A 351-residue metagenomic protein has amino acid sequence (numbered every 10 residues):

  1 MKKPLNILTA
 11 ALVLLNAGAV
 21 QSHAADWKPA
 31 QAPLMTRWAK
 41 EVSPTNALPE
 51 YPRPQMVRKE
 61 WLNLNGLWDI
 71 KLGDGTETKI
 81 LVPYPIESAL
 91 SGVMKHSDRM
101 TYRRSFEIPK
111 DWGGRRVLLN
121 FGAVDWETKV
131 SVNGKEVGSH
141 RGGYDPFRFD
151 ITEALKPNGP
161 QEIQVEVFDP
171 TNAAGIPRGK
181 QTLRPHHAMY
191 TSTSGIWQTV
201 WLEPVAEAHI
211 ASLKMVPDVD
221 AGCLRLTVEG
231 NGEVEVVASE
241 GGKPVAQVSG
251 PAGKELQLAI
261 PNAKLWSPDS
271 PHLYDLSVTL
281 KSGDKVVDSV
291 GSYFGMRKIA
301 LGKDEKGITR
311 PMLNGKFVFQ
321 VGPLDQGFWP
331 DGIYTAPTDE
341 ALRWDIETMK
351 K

Functional and structural regions predicted by a protein language model:
M1-T9: Bacterial N-terminal signal peptides that target proteins for export
L15-S22: C-terminal segment of classical bacterial N-terminal signal peptides
A24-W61: N-terminal pre-domain segments of enzymes
K71-G73, S97-H209, N231-E233, G241-K243: Accessory beta-strand-rich segments of carbohydrate-active enzymes
P83-V132, G138-R141, G175, E203 (+5 more regions): Active-site-adjacent substrate/metal-binding segments within catalytic domains of carbohydrate-active enzymes
V132, G222-G250, L256, L276: Beta-strand-rich binding/interaction modules
F149-A154, Q257-P271: Signal that preferentially marks extracellular ectodomain short beta-strand elements of beta-sandwich modules
E162-V165, H272-S282: Short, aromatic- and glycine-rich surface loops/edge beta-strands on solvent-exposed regions
